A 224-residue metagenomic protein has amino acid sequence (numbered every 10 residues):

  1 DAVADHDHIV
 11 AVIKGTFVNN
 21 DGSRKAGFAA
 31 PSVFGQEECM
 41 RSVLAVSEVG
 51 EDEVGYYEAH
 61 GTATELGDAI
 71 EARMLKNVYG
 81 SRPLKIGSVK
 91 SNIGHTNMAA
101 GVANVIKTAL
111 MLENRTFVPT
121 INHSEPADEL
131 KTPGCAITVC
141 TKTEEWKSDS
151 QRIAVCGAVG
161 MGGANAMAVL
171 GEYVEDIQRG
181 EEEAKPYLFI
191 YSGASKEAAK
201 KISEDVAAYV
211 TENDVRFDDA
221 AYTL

Functional and structural regions predicted by a protein language model:
D1-E183, L188, E197, E212 (+1 more regions): Condensing-enzyme catalytic core of the thiolase-fold
S192: Short hydrophobic/aromatic beta-strand micro-patches that form the beta-sheet surface supporting nucleotide- or nucleic
A199-I202: Hydrophobic side chains in well-ordered alpha-helices
E204-L224: Short, low-complexity connector segments at domain boundaries
